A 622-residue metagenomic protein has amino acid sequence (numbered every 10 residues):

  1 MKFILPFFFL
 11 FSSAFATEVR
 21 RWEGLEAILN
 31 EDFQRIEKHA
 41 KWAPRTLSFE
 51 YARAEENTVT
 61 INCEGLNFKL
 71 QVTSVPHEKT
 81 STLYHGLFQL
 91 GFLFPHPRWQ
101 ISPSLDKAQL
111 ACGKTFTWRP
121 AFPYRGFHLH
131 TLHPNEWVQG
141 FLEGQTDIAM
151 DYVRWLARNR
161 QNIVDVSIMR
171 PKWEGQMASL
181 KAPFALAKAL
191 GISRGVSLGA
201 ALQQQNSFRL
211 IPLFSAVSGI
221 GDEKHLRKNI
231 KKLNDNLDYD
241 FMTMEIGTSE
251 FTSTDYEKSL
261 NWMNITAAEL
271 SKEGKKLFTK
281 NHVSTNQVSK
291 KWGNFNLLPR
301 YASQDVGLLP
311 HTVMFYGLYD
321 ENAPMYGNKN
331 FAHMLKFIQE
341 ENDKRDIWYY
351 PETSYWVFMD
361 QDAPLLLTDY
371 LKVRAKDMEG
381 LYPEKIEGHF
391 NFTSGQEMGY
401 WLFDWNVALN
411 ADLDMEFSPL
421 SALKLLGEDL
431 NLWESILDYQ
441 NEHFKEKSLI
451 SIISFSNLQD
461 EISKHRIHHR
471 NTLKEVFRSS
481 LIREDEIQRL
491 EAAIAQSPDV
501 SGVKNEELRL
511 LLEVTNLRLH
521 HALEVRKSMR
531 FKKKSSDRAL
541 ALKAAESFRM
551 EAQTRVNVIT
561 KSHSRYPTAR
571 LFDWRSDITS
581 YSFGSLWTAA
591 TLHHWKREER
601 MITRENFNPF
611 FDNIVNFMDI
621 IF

Functional and structural regions predicted by a protein language model:
F3-S12: Sec-dependent N-terminal signal peptides
P6, A16-E78, L90, A111-G113: Acidic, contiguous N-terminal accessory segments
T17-E18, A40-A54, H96-D106, G195-G199 (+4 more regions): A generic structural motif
R21, A43, G113, K228-K231 (+1 more regions): Substrate-binding groove of N-acetylhexosamine-processing glycoside hydrolases
I28, L66-T243, A268-K272, P351-F358: Feature activates predominantly on carbohydrate-active enzymes
L47-F49, V59-I61, F68-V72, V164 (+5 more regions): Hydrophobic beta-strand residues in large extracellular and virion-surface proteins
E50, N62, H128-H130, E245 (+2 more regions): Residues in well-ordered beta-strands of folded domains
N57-T58, P134-V138, G317-L318: Short, solvent-exposed loop/turn elements at domain surfaces
